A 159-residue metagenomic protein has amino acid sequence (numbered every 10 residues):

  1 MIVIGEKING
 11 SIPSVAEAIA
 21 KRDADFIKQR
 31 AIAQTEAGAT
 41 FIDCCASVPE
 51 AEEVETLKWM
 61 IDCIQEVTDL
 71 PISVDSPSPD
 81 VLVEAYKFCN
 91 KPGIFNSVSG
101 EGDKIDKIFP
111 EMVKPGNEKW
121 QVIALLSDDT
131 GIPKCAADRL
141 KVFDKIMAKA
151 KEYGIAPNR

Functional and structural regions predicted by a protein language model:
M1, G38-T40, T68-P71, K91-G93 (+2 more regions): Short, well-ordered coil/turn segments that N-cap beta-strands
M1-D23, N117-P133: N-terminal small/glycine-rich loop or linker at the start of catalytic domains across soluble metabolic enzymes
I19-R22, F26, E52-W59, K134-V142: Alpha-helix N-cap and loop-to-helix initiation/capping positions
R22-Q34, K104-D106, V142-K145: Short, acidic/polar
Q34, D75, A85: Conserved, mostly hydrophobic/aromatic
T35-L70: Glycine-rich, proline-tolerant flexible connector loops at the mouths of alpha/beta enzymes
D43-P49, L70-S78, P92-D103: Catalytic beta/alpha-barrel core
K91, E101-R159: Conserved anion-binding
